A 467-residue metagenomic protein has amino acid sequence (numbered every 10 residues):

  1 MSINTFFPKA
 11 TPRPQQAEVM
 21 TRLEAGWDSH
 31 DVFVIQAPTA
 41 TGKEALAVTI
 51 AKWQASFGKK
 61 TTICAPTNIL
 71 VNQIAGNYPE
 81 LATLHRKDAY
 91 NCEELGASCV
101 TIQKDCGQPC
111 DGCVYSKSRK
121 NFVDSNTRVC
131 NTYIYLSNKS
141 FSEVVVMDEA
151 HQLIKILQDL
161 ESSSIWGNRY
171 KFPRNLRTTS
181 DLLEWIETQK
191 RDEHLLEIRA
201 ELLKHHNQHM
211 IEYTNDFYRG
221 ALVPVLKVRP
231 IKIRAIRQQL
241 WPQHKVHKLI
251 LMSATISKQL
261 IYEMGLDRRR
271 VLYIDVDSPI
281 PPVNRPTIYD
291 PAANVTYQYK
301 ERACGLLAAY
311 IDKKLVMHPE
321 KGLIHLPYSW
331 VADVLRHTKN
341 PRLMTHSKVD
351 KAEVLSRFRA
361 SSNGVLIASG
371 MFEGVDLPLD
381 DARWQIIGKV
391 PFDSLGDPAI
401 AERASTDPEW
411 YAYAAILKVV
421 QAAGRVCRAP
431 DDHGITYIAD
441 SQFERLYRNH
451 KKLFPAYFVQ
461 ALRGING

Functional and structural regions predicted by a protein language model:
M1-Q36: Conserved pre-motif I regulatory segment
I3-F6, A55-T127, I134-L136, R174-Q208 (+2 more regions): A substrate-engagement module of RecA-like helicase motors
S29-I50, V225-K227: Walker A/P-loop
T61-I63, N68, K314-R336: Conserved strand-helix element at the start of the C-terminal RecA-like helicase core
D111-S125, H194-Y289, N294, Q298 (+2 more regions): A contiguous, basic/glycine-rich beta-loop/short-helix subdomain that forms a polymer-engagement track
Y133-I134, S140-R174, G220-V228: SF2 helicase catalytic motif II
W241-K245, T287-P327: Conserved interdomain hinge at the start of the Helicase C-terminal
P291-Y299, D350-L446: Conserved RecA-like P-loop NTPase helicase motor core
